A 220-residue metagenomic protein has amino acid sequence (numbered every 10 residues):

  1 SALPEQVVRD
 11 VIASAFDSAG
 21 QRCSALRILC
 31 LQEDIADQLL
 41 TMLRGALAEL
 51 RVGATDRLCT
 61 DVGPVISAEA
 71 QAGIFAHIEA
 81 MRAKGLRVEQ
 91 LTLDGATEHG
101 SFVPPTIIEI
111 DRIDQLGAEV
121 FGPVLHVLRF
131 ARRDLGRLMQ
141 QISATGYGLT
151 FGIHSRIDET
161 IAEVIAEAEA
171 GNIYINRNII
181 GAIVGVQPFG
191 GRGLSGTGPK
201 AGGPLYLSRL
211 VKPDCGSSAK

Functional and structural regions predicted by a protein language model:
S1-D111, R133-G136, I175, V211-K220: ALDH superfamily catalytic-core signature
A19-G20, L116-A118: Conserved ATP-binding loop and adjacent catalytic segment of the adenylate-forming AMP-binding
I28, G63-I66, L128, I153 (+1 more regions): Glycine- and other small-residue-rich loops at beta-strand/loop junctions that grip anionic moieties
L39, T92-E109, Q115, L135-A219: C-terminal core of ALDH-fold dehydrogenases
P123: Glycine-rich nucleotide-phosphate-binding loops and adjacent flexible coil segments
V127-R133: Short acidic-hydrophobic, aromatic-tinged amphipathic segments that line or gate anion-handling sites
